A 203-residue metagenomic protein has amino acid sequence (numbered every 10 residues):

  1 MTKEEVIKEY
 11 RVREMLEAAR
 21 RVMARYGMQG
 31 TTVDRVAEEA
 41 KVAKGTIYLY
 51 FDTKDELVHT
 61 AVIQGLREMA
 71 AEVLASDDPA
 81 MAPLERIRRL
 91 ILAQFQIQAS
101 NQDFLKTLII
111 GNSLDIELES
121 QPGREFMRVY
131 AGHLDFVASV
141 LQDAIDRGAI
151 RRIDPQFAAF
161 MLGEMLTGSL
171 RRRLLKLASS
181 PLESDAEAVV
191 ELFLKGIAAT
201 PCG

Functional and structural regions predicted by a protein language model:
M1-Y26, G30-V42, E56: Basic, helix-initiating cap at the start of DNA-binding domains
K8, L16, V58, V62 (+5 more regions): Amphipathic, non-transmembrane alpha-helical scaffold segments
A24, Y48-D52, T60, Q64: Base-recognition residues in the alpha-helical recognition helix of bacterial helix-turn-helix
G45: Key DNA-contact positions within bacterial/archaeal DNA-binding proteins
T60, L74-D103, A159-L162: Hydrophobic alpha-helical connector segments
R67-A70, L74, E119-R147, Q156-F160 (+1 more regions): Amphipathic alpha-helical packing segments from all-alpha helical-bundle domains
Q98-S120: Amphipathic alpha-helical segments used for helix-helix packing
L105-I109, I145-V190, P201-G203: Hydrophobic/aromatic-rich alpha-helical bundle segments in the mid-to-C-terminal region
